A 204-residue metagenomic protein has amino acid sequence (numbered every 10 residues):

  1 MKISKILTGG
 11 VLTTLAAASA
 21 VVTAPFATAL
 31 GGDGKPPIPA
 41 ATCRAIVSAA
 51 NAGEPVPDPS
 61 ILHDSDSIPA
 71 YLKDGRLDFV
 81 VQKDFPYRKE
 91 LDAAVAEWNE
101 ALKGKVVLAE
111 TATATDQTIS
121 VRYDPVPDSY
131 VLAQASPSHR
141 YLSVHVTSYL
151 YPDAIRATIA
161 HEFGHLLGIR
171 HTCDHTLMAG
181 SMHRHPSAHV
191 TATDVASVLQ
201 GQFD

Functional and structural regions predicted by a protein language model:
K2-G9, S19-V80, F85: Disordered inhibitory propeptide/activation segment of secreted metzincin zinc metalloprotease zymogens, centered on
A52, S120-S143: Catalytic zinc-binding patch centered on the HExxH motif and its immediate surroundings that defines zinc-dependent
D78-A109: A short alpha-helix/helix-coil micro-patch that ends at or immediately precedes a cysteine
R88-V95, R156, A160, V195 (+1 more regions): Extracytoplasmic/secreted envelope proteins and their assembly/folding machinery, especially bacterial periplasmic
W98, A157-H171: Active-site recognition of the HExxH zinc-binding catalytic motif
G104-S120: Short acidic low-complexity segments
L142-I159: Short pre-active-site segment immediately N-terminal to the catalytic Zn-binding motif
A179-D204: Post-HExxH zinc-binding segment in Zn-dependent metallohydrolases
